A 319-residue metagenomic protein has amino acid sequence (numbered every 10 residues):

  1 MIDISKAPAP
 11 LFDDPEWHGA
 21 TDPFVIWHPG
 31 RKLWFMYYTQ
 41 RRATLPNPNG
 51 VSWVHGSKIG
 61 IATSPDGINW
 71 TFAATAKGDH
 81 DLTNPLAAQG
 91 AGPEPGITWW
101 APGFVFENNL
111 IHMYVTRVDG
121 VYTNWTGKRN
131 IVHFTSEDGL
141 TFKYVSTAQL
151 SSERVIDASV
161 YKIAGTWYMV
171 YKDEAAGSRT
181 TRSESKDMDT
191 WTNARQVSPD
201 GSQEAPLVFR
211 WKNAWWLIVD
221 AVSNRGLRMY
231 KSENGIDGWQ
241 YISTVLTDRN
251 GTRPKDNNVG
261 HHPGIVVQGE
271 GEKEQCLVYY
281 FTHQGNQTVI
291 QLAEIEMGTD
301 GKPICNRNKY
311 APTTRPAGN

Functional and structural regions predicted by a protein language model:
M1-N319: Carbohydrate-active catalytic/glycan-binding domains of CAZyme proteins, especially the secreted or lumenal ectodomains
